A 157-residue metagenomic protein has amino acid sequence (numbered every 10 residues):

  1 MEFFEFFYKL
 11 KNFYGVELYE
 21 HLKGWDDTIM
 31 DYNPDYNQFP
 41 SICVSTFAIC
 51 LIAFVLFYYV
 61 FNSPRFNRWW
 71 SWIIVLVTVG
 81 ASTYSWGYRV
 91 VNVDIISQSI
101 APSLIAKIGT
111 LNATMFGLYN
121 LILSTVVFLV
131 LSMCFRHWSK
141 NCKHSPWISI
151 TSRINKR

Functional and structural regions predicted by a protein language model:
M1-F7, W69-R89: Hydrophobic alpha-helical membrane-insertion segments
M1-L51: N-terminal signal-anchor transmembrane alpha-helix
L22-Y36, W86-M115: Interfacial non-cytosolic loop connecting adjacent transmembrane helices
M30-F47, G109-L129: Hydrophobic alpha-helical transmembrane segments
S41-V77: Cytoplasmic juxtamembrane interface segments
Y59, S63-N67, V93, M133 (+1 more regions): Membrane-interface elements of multi-pass transporters and channels
T78-I95, N112-R136: C-terminal halves and exits of single transmembrane alpha-helices
V127-R157: Cytosolic juxtamembrane helix at the C-terminal end of the final transmembrane segment
